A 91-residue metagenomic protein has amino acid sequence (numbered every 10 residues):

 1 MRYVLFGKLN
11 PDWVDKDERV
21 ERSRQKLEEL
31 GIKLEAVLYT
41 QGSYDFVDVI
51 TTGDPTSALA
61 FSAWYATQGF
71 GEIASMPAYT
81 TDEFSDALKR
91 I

Functional and structural regions predicted by a protein language model:
M1-E28, K33, T40-Y44, A78-I91: Short S/T/G/P-rich N-terminal loop/turn motif that feeds into the first structured element of a domain
V4-G7, Q41-F61: Short, well-ordered beta-strand segments in beta-rich or mixed alpha/beta enzyme and ligand-binding folds
V20-R22, V49-T51, A63, T67 (+1 more regions): General N-terminal targeting signals
E29, T52-D82: An amphipathic, aromatic/His-enriched active-site/gating alpha helix that lines ligand/cofactor pockets
L38-Y39, Y65: Generic marker of residues within folded, mature protein domains
